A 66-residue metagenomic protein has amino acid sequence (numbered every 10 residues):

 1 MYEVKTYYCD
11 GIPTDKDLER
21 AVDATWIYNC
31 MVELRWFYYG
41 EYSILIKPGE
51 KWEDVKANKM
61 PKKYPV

Functional and structural regions predicted by a protein language model:
M1-T6: Short aromatic-glycine-(Arg/Gly/Cys) micro-motifs in beta-strand/loop hairpins
Y8, I12-A57: Acidic, low-complexity, intrinsically disordered interaction modules
Y64-V66: Short acidic DE-rich linear segments
